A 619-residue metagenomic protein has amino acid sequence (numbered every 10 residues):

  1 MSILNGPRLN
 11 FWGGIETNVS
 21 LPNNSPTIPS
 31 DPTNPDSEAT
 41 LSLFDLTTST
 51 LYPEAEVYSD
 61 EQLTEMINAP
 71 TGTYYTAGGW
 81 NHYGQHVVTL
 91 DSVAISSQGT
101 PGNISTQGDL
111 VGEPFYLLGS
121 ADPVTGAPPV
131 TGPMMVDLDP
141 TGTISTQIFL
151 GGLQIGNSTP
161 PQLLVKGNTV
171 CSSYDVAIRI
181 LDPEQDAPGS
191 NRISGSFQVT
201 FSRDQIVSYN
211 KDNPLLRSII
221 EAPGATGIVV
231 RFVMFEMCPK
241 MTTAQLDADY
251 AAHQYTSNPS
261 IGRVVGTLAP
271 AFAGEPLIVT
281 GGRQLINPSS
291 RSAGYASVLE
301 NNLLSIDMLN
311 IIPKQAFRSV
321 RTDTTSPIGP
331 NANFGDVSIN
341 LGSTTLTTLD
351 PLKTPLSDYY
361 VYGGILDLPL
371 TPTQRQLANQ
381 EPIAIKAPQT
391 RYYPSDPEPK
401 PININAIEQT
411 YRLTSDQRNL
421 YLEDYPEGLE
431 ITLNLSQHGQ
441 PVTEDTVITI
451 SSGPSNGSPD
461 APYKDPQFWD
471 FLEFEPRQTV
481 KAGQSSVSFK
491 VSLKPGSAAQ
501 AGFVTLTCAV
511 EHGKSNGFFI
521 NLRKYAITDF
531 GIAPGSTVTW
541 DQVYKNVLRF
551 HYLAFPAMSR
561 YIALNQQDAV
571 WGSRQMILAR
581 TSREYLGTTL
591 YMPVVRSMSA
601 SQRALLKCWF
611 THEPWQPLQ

Functional and structural regions predicted by a protein language model:
S2-Q619: Aromatic- and Gly/Pro-enriched helix-to-coil junctions and flexible linker segments
